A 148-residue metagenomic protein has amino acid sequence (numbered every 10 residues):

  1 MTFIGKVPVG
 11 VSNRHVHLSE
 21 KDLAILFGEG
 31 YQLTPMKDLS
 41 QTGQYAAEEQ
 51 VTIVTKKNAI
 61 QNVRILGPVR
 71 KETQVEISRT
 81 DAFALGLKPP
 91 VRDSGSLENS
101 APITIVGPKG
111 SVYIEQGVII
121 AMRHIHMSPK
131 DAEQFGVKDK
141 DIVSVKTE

Functional and structural regions predicted by a protein language model:
M1-V7: Generic N-terminal segment detector
P8-K56, Q61-P108, Y113-K146: Short beta-strand-centered segments at strand-helix junctions
